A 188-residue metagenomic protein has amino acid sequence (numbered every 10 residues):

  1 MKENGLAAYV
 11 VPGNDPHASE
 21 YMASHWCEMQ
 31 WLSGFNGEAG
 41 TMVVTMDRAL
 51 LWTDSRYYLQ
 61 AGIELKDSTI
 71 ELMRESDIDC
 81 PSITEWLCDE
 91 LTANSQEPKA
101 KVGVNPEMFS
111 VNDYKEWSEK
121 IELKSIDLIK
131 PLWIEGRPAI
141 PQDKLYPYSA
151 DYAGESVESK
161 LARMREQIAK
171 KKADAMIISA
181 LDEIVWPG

Functional and structural regions predicted by a protein language model:
M1-E90, E97, N105, F109 (+1 more regions): N-terminal accessory/capping or targeting/presequence segment of soluble
